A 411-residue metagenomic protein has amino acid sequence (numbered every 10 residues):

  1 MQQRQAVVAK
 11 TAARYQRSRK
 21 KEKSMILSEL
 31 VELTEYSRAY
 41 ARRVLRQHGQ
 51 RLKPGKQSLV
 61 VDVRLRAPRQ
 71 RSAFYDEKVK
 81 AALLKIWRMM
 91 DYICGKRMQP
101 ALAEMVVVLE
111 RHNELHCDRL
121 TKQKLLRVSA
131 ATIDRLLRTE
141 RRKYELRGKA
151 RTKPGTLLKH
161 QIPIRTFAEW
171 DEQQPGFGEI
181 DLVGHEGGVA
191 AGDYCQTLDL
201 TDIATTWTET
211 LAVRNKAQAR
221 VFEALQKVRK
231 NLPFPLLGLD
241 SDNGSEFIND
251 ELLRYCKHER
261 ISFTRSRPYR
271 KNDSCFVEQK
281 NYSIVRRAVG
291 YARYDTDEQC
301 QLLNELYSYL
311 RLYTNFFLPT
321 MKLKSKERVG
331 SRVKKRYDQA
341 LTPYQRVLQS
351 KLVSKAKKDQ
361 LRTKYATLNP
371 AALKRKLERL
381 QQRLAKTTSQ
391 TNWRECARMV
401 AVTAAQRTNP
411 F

Functional and structural regions predicted by a protein language model:
M1-G238, N243-F411: Secondary-structure boundary/capping micro-motif
